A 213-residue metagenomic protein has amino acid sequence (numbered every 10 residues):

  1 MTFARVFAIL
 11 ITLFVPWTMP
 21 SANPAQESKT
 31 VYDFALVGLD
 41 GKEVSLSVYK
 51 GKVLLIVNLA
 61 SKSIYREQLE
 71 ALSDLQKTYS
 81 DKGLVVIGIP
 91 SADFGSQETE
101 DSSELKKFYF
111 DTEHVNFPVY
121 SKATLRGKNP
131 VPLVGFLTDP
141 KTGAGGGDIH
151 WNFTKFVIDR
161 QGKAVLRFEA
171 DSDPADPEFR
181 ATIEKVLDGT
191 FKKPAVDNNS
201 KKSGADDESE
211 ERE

Functional and structural regions predicted by a protein language model:
M1-R5: Positively charged n-region of N-terminal signal peptides that target proteins for export
V6-W17: Bacterial N-terminal signal peptides
P16-D33, K192-N199, G204: N-proximal helix/coil linker or "cap" segments that precede and/or mark the start of modular domains
N23-S47, Y65-E67, P130-P132: N-terminal "domain-start" segment that seeds a small globular fold
S47-I64, V85-P90: Short active-site neighborhood of thiol/selenol oxidoreductases, capturing the structured segment around
Y65-P130: Structural microenvironment flanking redox-active thiols in thiol-disulfide oxidoreductases
P132-G135, D139-E213: Thiol-/selenol-based redox modules, centered on thioredoxin-like and closely related oxidoreductase domains
